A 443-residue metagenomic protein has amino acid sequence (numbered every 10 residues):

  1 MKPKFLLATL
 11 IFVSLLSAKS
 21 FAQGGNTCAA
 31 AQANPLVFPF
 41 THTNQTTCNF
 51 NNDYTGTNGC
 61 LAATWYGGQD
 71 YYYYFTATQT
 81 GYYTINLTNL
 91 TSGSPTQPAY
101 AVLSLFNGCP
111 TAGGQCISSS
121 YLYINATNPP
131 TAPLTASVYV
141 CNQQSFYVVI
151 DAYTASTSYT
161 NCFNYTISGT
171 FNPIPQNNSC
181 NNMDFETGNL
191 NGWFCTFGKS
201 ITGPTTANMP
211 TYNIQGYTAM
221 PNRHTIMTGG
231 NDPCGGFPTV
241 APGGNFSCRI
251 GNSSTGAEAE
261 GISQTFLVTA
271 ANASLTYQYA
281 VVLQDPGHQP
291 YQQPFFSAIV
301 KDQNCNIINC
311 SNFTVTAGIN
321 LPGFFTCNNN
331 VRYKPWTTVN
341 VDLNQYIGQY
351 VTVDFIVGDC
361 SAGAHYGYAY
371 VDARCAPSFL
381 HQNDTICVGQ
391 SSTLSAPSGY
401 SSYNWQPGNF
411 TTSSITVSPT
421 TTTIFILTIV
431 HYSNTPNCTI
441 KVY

Functional and structural regions predicted by a protein language model:
M1-G25, Q176: Bacterial Sec-dependent N-terminal signal peptides
A22-Y74, Q79-G81, G93, A126-P129 (+6 more regions): Non-catalytic extracellular/lumenal accessory regions of secreted precursors
Q23-F38, Q69-Y73, T78-Q79, S104-S118 (+4 more regions): C-terminal edge strands of extracellular/lumenal beta-sandwich accessory domains
C60, P95-A132: Surface-exposed beta-strand/loop patches in noncatalytic accessory domains and peripheral targeting/linker segments
T64, G68-D70, F171-H381: Aromatic (Trp/Tyr/Phe) and Gly/Pro-enriched flexible surface segments
Y72-T96, L103, F146-D151, L275-Q278 (+1 more regions): Hydrophobic beta-strand segments within beta-rich accessory/binding domains
P397-P407: Solvent-exposed loop segments of extracellular immunoglobulin-like
T412-Y432: Solvent-exposed segments in extracellular or luminal domains encompassing
